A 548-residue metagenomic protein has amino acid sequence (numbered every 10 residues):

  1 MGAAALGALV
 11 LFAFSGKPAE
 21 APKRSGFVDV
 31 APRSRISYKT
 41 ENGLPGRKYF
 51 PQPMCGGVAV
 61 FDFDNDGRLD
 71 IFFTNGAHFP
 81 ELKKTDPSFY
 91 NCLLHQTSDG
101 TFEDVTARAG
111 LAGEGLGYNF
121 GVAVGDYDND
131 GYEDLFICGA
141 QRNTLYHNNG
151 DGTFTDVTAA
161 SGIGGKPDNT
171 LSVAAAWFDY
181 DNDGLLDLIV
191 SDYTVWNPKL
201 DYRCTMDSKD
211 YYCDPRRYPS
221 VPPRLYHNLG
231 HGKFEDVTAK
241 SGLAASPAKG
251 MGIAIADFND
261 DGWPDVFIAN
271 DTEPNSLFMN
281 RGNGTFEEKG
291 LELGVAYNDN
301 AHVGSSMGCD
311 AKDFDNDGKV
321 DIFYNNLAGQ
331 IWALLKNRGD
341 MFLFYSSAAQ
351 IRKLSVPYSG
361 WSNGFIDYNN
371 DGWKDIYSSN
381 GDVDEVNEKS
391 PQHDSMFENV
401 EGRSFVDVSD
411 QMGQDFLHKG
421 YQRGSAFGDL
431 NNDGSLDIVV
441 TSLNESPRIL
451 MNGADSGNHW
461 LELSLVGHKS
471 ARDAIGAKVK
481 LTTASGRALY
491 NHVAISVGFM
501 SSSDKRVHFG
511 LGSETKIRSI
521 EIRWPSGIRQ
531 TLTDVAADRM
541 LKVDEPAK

Functional and structural regions predicted by a protein language model:
A19-V28, L82-V105, R142-V157, D201-C204 (+6 more regions): Beta-propeller blade repeat segments, especially FG-GAP/WD-type strand-to-loop junctions in 6- to 7-bladed propeller
I36-G57, A109-A123, I163-A176, P219 (+7 more regions): Repeat-based blade/solenoid architectures
L44, Q350-V356, V383-N387, H393-K548: Gly/Ser/Thr/Pro-enriched helix-cap/hinge segments flanking short amphipathic alpha-helices
K48-P51, P80-D86, G165-D168, Y212-R217 (+7 more regions): Short consensus segments that form the blades of beta-propeller domains, in both extracellular/periplasmic
C55-N65, H95, N119-Y132, L145-H147 (+8 more regions): Beta-propeller blade termini
R68-N75, D130-G139, L188-D192, D261 (+6 more regions): Hydrophobic beta-strand segments that make up the repeating blades of beta-propeller and related beta-repeat
V105-Y127, Y132, I137-Y180, V190-R216 (+2 more regions): Asp-box/WD-like beta-propeller blade repeats and closely related beta-sheet repeat scaffolds
L229-H231, V237-G402, M412, H418-G420: Beta-propeller domains
